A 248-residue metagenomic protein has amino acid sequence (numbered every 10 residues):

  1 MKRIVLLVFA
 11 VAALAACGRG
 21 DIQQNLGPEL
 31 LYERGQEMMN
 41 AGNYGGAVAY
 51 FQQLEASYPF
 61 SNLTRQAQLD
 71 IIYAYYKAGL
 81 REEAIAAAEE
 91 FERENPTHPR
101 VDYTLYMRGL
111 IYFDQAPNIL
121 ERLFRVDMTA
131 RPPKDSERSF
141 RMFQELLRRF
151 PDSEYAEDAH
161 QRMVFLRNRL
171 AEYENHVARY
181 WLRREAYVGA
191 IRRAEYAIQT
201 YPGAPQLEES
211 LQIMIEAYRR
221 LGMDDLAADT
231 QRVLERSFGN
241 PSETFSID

Functional and structural regions predicted by a protein language model:
M1-C17: Sec-dependent bacterial lipoprotein signal peptides
A13-D248: Acidic, polar-rich low-complexity tracts and alpha-helical solenoid repeat scaffolds
